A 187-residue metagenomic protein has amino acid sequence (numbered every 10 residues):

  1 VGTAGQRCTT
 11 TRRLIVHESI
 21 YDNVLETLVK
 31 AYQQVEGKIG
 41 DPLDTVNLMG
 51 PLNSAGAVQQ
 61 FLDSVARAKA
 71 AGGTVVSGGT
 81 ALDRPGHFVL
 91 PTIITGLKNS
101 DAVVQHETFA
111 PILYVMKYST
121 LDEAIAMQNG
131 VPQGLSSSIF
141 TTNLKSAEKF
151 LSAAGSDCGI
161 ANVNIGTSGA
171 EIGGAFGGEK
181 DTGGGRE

Functional and structural regions predicted by a protein language model:
V1-A31, D44-L48, H106-M116, V131-S146 (+1 more regions): Short loop-to-beta-strand entry elements in the cores of soluble alpha/beta enzymes
V1-A4, V24-I39, V65, K69-G72 (+3 more regions): Structural signal for hydrophobic packing residues in well-ordered secondary-structure cores of soluble enzyme domains
G5-T11, V29-D63, T80-F88, Q105-A110 (+1 more regions): Flexible, acidic loop-helix segments that line cofactor/substrate-binding pockets
R13-L14, E18-Y21, Y32, N53-G56 (+4 more regions): Glycine-rich beta-alpha junction loops
T74-T80: Diglycine-centered glycine-rich loop/turn motifs
A81, F88-E187: Conserved C-terminal structural/oligomerization subdomain of aldehyde/semialdehyde dehydrogenase
